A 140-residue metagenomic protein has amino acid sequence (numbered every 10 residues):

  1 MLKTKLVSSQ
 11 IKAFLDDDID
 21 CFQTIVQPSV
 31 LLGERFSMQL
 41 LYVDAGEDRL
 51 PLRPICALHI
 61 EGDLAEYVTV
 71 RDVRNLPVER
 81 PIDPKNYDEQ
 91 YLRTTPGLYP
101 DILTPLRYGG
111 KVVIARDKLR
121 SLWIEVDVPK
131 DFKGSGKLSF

Functional and structural regions predicted by a protein language model:
M1-L2, F140: Phosphate-binding glycine-rich loops and adjacent basic patches that engage nucleotide phosphates, nucleic-acid
L2-F22, G46-I124: Surface-exposed binding patches on compact interaction domains or structured appendages
Q23-G46, L50-L52: Contiguous beta-strand segments within globular domains
V26-P28, V112-I114, V128: Outer-membrane beta-barrel proteins
R35, L119, K133-K137: Extracellular Ig-like/FN3 beta-sandwich strand-entry sites
Q39-L41, W123-D127: Residues within well-ordered beta-strands of beta-sheet-rich folds
L40, S135-F140: A short beta-strand micro-motif common to beta-rich folds, especially ectodomain repeats
D127-K133: Short, surface-exposed loop/turn segments at beta-strand-coil junctions that are enriched for proline with nearby
